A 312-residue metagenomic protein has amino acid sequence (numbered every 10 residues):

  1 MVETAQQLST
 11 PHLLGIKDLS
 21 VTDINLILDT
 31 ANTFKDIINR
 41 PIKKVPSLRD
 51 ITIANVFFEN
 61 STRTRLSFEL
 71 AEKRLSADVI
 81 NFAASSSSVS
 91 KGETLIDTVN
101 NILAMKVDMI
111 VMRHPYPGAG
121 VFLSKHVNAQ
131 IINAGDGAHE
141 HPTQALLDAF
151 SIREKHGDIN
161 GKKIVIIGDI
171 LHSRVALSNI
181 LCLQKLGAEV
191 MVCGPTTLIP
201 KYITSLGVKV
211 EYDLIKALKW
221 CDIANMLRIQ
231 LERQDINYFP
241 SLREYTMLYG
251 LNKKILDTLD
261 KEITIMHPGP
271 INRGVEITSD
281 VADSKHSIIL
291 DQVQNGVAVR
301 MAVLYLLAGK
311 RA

Functional and structural regions predicted by a protein language model:
M1-L70: Positively charged, low-complexity intrinsically disordered leader regions
I42-F150, R273: Phosphate/diphosphate ligand-binding glycine-rich loop within oxidoreductases
L48-I53, N160-I164, E262: Phosphate-coordination loops involved in phosphoryl transfer and adenosine-cofactor binding
F58-L70, E154-L227: Glycine-rich phosphate/diphosphate-binding loop of Rossmann-like nucleotide-binding domains
A129, G187-E189, T258-T264: A short helix->loop->beta-strand "cap" motif at the edges of active sites that frequently abuts
I203-D280: Rossmann-like adenosine-cofactor binding region
E262-I263, P268-A312: Adenosine-phosphate binding glycine-rich loop
